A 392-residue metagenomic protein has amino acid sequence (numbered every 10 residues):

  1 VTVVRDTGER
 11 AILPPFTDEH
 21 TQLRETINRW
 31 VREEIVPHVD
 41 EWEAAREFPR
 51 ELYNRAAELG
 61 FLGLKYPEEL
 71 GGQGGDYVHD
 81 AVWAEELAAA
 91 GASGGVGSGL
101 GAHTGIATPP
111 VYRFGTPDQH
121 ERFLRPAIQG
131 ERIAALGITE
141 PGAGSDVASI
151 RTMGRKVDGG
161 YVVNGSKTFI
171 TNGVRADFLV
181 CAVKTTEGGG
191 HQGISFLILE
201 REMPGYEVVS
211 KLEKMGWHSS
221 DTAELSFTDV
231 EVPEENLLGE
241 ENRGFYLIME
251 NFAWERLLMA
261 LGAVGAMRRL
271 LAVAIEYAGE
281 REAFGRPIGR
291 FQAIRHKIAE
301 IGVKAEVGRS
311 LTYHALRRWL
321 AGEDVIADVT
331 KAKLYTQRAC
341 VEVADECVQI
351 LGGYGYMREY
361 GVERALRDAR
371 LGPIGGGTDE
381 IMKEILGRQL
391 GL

Functional and structural regions predicted by a protein language model:
V1-G94, F114-Q119, P126-E131, K156-Y161 (+3 more regions): Alpha-helical interface subdomain recognition
G75-D76, D146-A148, N172-D177, G190-G193 (+2 more regions): Short glycine/proline-enriched turns and hinge-like loops at secondary-structure junctions
V96-D118, G144: N-terminal glycine-rich flavin-associated loop
L100, A127, G142-S145, F169-N172 (+2 more regions): Short Gly/Pro-enriched turn/cap motifs at secondary-structure boundaries
G130-I138: A short, Trp-centered hydrophobic/proline-enriched beta-strand micro-motif
S149, E202-P233: Flexible, small-/acidic-enriched active-site or ligand-binding loops
G160, N164-V208: A short core secondary-structure module
D229-L247: Long, acidic (Asp/Glu-rich), low-complexity accessory segments flanking structured domains
